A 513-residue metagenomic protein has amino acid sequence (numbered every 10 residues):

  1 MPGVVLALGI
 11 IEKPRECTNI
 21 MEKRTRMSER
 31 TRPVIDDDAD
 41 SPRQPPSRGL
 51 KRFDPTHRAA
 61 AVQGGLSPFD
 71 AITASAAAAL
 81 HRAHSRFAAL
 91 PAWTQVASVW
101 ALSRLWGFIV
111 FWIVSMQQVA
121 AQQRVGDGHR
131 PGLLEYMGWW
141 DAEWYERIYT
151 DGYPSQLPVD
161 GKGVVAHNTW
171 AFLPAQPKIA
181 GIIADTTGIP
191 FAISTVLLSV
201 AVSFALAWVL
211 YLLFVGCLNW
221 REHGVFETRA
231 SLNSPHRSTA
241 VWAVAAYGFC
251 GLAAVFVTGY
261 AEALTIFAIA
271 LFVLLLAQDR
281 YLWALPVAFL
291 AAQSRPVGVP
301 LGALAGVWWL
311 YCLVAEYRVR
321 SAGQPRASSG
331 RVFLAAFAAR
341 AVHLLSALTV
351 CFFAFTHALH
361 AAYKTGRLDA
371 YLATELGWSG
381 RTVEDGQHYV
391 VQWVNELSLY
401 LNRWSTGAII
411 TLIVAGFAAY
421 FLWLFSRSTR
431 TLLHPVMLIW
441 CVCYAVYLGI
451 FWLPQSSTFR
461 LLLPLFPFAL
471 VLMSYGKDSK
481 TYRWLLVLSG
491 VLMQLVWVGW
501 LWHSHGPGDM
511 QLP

Functional and structural regions predicted by a protein language model:
S103-A120, A291, G302-V319, P325-L424 (+3 more regions): Membrane-lumen/periplasm interface segments of specific transmembrane helices in polyprenyl phosphate-linked
W139-P158, K162-G188, G386-Q392: Short hydrophobic/aromatic helix or loop-helix immediately within or flanking a transmembrane segment in polytopic
G181-I182, S194-E222, A419-F425: Transmembrane-helix motifs of polytopic, lipid-linked glycan transferases
P190-I193, Y211-F249, L433-I439: Transmembrane-helix signature of polytopic, membrane-embedded enzymes that assemble or transfer cell-envelope glycans
L198, G216, V241-L271, W283 (+3 more regions): Multi-pass, polyprenyl lipid-linked donor-dependent membrane glycosyltransferases
E227, S231-N233, F272-W283, G476: Membrane-interface transmembrane helices that cradle and orient dolichyl/undecaprenyl
A347-C351, D478-G506: Signature aromatic-anchored transmembrane alpha helix within multi-pass, membrane-resident enzymes that catalyze glycan
T429-F451: Transmembrane alpha-helix segments characteristic of polytopic inner-membrane glycan-assembly/cell-envelope
